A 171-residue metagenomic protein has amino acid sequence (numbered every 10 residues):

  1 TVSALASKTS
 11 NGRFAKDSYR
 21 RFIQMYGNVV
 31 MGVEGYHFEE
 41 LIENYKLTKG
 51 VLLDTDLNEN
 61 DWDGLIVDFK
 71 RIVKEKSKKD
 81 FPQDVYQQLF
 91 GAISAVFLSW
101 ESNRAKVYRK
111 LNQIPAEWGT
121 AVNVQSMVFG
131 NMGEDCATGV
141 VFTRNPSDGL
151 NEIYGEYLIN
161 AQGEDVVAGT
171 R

Functional and structural regions predicted by a protein language model:
T1-R171: Nucleotide/phosphate-binding sheet-loop regions of phosphoryl- and nucleotidyl-transfer enzymes
